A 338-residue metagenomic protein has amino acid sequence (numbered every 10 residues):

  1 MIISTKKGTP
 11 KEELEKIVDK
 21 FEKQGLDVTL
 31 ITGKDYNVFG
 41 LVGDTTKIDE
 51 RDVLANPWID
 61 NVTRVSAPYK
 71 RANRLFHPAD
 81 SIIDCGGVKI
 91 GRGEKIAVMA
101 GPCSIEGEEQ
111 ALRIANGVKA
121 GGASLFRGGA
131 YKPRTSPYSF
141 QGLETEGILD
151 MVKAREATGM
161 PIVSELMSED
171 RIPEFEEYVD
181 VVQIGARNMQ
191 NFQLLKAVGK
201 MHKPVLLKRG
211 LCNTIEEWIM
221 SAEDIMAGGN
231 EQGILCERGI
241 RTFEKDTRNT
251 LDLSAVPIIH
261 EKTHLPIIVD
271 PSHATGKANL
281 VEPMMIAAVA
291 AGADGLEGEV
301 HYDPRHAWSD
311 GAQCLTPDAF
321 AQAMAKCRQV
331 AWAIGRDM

Functional and structural regions predicted by a protein language model:
K6, L143, G159-S168, D180-F192 (+3 more regions): Catalytic beta/alpha-barrel core
K7-G8, K95-R113, P137-Q141, P161-E165 (+3 more regions): Active-site mouth loops of central-metabolism enzymes
A67-M99, A325-C327, W332-M338: N-terminal amphipathic alpha-helix/helix-capping segment at the start of soluble metabolic enzymes
R74-S81, E108, S136-D150, D170-R171 (+4 more regions): Active-site-adjacent beta->alpha loops and helix N-cap segments on the catalytic face of soluble alpha/beta enzymes
G91, M201-V300: Catalytic alpha/beta core domains of metabolic enzymes, predominantly
I96-P102, S124-G128, I162-S164, D180-I184 (+4 more regions): Hydrophobic faces of well-ordered beta-strands that scaffold small-molecule active sites in alpha/beta enzyme cores
R127-T145, H301-C314: Glycine-rich, proline-tolerant flexible connector loops at the mouths of alpha/beta enzymes
F140-S164, A197-P204, L253-I268, Q313-R336: Alpha-helix-loop-beta-strand connector modules within alpha/beta enzyme cores
